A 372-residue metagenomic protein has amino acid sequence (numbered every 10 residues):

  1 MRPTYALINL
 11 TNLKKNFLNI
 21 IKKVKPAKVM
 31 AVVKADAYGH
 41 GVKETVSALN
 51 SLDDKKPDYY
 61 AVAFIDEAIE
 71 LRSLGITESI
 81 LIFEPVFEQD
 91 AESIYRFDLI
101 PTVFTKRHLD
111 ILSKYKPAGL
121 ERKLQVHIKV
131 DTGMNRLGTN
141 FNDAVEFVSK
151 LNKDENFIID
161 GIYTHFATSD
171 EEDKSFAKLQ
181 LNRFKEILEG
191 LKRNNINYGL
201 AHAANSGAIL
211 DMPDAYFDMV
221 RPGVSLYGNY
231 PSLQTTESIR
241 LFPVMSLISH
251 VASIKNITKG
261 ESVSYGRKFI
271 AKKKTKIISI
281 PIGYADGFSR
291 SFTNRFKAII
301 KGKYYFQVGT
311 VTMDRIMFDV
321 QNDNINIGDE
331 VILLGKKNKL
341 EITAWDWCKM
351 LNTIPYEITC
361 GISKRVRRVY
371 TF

Functional and structural regions predicted by a protein language model:
R2-K14, E67, V86, S93 (+2 more regions): Active-site anion/phosphate-binding pocket segments in diverse small-molecule metabolic enzymes
T4-I8, N12-K14, V24-H202, Y216: Active-site-proximal beta-alpha core segment in soluble small-molecule metabolic enzymes
N16-L18: Alpha-helical scaffold segments that flank or form the walls of functional sites
I21: N-terminal nucleotide-binding beta1-loop-alpha1 segment
